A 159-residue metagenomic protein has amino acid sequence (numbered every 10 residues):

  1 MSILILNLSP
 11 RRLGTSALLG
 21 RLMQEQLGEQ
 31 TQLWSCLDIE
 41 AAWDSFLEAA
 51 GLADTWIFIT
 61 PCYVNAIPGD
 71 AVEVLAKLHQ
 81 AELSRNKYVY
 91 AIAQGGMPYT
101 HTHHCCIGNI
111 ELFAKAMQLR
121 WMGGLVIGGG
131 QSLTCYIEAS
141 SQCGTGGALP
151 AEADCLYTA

Functional and structural regions predicted by a protein language model:
M1-R85, A116, T158-A159: N-terminal beta1-alpha1-beta2 submodule of the flavodoxin-like/Rossmannoid cofactor-binding fold
R12, S16, G20, H103 (+1 more regions): Generic structural signal for well-ordered, non-membrane alpha-helical segments in soluble metabolic enzymes
A42, I67, E138-G146: Residue-level preference for long, well-ordered alpha-helices that form the structural scaffold of enzyme catalytic
Y88-G144: Short, glycine-/small-residue-rich phosphate/pyrophosphate-handling segment
C143-A159: C-terminal and late-domain segments of enzyme folds
